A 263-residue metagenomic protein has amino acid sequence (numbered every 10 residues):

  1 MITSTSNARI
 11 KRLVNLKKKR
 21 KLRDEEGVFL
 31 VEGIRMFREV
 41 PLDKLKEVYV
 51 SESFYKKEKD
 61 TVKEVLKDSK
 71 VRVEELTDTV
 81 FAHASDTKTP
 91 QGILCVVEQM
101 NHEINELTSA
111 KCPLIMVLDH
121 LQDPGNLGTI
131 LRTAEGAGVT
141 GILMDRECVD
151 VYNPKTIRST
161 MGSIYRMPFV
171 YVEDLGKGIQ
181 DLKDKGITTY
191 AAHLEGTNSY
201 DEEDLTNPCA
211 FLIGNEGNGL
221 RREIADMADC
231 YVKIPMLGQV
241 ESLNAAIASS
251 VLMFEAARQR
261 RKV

Functional and structural regions predicted by a protein language model:
M1-K59, C148-V149: Boundary-proximal intrinsically disordered activation/regulatory segments immediately upstream of a helical core
M1-S4, R72-T77, P168-L175: Short acidic-hydrophobic, aromatic-tinged amphipathic segments that line or gate anion-handling sites
G33, Q122-T129, L243-A248: Amphipathic alpha-helical repeat scaffolds
L42, L107-G196: RNA substrate-binding interface of SAM-dependent RNA methyltransferases
K57-S69, I224: Short, aromatic/basic amphipathic alpha-helical patches
S69-I93: Glycine/small-residue-rich loop that forms an oxyanion/phosphate-binding "nest" at active or ligand-binding sites
T133-A137, V151, T156-I164, R222-V263: Structured adenosyl-cofactor binding patch, chiefly the S-adenosyl-L-methionine
Y190-V240, N244: Active-site/ligand-binding-proximal alpha/beta "capping" segment
